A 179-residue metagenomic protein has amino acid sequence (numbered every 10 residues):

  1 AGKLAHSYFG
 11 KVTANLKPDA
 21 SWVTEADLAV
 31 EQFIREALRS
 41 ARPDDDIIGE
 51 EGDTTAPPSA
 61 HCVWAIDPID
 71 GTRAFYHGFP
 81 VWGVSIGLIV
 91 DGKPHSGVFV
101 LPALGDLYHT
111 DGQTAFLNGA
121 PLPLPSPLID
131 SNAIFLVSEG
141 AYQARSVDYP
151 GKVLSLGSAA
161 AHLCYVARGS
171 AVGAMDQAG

Functional and structural regions predicted by a protein language model:
A1, A5, D27, L38 (+5 more regions): Residue-level signal for inorganic ion chemistry
A1-I69: N-terminal subdomain of lithium-sensitive/metallo-dependent phosphomonoesterases centered on the IMPase/IPPase/PAP
D27, F75-G78, S155-L156: Short glycine/threonine-rich catalytic loop with a Thr-x-Gly-x-Asp
P58-F116: DPxDG-like acidic metal-binding loop motif
H95, P121-L124: Short, isolated positions in well-ordered beta-strands
P125-G179: An extended, acidic
